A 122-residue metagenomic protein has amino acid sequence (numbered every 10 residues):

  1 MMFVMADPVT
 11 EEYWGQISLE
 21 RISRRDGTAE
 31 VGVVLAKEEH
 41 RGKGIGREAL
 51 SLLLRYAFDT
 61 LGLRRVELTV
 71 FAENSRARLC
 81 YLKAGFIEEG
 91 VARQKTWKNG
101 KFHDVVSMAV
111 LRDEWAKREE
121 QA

Functional and structural regions predicted by a protein language model:
M1-E39, L111-E114: Acetyl-CoA-dependent GNAT
E12-Y13, R47, A72-G90: Conserved active-site alpha-helix within GNAT-family acetyltransferase domains
R24, G46, L50, K101: Short, conserved glycine- and acidic-residue-centered signature motifs in active-site or ligand-binding loops
T28, D59-T69: Conserved GNAT acetyl-CoA-binding A-motif
E30, E48, R65, R76: Amphipathic alpha-helical recognition patches that constitute DNA-binding helices
A36, G42-Y56, R78-K83: Conserved acetyl-CoA-binding loop-helix of GNAT-fold acetyltransferases
E67-V70, I87-H103, S107: Conserved catalytic-core motifs of GNAT/GCN5-like acyltransferases
K101-A122: Terminal substrate-recognition subdomain of acyl/acetyltransferases
